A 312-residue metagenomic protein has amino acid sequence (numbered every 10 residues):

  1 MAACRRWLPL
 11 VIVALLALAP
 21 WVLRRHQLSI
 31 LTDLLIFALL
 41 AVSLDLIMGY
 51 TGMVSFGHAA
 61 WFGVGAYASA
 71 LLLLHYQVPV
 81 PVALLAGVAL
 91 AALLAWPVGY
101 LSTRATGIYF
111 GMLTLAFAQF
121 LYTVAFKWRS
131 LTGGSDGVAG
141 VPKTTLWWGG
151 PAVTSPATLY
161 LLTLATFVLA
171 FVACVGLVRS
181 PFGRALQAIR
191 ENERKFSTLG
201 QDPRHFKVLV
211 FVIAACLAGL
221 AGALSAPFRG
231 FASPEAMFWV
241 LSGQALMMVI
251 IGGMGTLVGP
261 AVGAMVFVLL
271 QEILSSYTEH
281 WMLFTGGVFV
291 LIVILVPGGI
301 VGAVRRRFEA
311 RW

Functional and structural regions predicted by a protein language model:
M1-A17, G137, I189-E193, S197-V208 (+1 more regions): Cytosolic-side transmembrane-helix boundaries in multi-pass membrane proteins
R6-V11, I30-L31, L35, A60-G63 (+7 more regions): Hydrophobic alpha-helical transmembrane segments
P20, R24-Y76, L101-F110, T114 (+2 more regions): Single transmembrane alpha-helix segments in multi-pass membrane proteins
S29-I36, H58, F62, A66-A70 (+7 more regions): Alpha-helical transmembrane segments of multi-pass integral membrane proteins
A59, L85, A95, K207-L295 (+1 more regions): Transmembrane alpha-helical segments in multi-pass inner-membrane proteins
Y76-Q119, V262-A264: Alpha-helical transmembrane segments within multi-pass membrane transporters and channels
F117-A152, G183, T278, V301-A303: Extracellular/periplasmic helix-loop junction at the C-terminal end of a transmembrane helix in multi-pass membrane
T154-S233: Helix-loop-helix "hairpin" substructures at the membrane interface of multi-pass membrane proteins
